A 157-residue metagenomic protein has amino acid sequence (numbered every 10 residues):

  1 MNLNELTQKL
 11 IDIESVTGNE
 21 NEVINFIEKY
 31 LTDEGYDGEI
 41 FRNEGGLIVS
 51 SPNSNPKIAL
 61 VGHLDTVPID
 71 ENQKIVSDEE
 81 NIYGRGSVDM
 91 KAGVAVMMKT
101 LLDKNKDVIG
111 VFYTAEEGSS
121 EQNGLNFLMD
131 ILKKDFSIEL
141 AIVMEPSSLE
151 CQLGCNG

Functional and structural regions predicted by a protein language model:
M1-S87: Acidic/His- and Gly-rich active-site-bordering loop/insert found across diverse amide/peptide-bond hydrolases
V16-G18, D89, E116-S120: Glycine-/small-residue-rich active-site loops that bind phosphorylated ligands and cofactors
E39, S87-M90, F136-A141: Short, surface-exposed, polar/charged, turn-prone segments marking secondary-structure boundaries
L64-T66, M90, E116, P146: Generic detector of well-ordered alpha-helical packing
N81-V96, L101: Glycine/serine-rich anion-binding loops at beta->alpha junctions that coordinate negatively charged ligand groups
A95-G157: Acidic/histidine-rich catalytic neighborhood of metal-dependent amide-processing enzymes
